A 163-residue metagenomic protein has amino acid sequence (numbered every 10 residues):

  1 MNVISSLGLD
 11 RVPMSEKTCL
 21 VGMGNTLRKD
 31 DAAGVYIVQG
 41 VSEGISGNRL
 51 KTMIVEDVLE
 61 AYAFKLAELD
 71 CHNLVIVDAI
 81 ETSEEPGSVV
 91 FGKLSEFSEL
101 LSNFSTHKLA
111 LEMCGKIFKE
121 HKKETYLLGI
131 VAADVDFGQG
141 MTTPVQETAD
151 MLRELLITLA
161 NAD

Functional and structural regions predicted by a protein language model:
M1-A132, Q139-M151, L155-N161: N-terminal catalytic or cofactor-binding beta/alpha core of small enzyme domains
